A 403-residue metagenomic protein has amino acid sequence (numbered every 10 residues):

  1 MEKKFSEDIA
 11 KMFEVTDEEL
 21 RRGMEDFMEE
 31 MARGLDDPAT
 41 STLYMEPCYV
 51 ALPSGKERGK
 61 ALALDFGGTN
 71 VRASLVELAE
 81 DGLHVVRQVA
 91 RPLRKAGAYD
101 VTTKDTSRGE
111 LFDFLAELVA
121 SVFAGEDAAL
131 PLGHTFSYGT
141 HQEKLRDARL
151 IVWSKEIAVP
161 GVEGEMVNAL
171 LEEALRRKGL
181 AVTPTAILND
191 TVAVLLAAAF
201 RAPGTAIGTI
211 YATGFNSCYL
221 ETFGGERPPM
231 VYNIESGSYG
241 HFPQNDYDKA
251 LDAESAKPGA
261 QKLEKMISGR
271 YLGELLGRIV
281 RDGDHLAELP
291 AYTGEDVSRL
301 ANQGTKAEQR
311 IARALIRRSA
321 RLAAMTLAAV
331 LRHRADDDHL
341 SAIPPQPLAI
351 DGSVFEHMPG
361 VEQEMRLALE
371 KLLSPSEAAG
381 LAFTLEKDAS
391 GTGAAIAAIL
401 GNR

Functional and structural regions predicted by a protein language model:
M1-Q88, A98-Y99, T106-L130, R176 (+2 more regions): ATP-binding/phosphotransfer module of carbohydrate and carboxylate kinases, centering on a glycine-rich
G59-D65, P131-T135, A186, A206-I210 (+3 more regions): Short glycine-aspartate micro-motif
G68-T69, L78-E80, A98, S137-G139 (+4 more regions): Conserved beta-strand elements of beta-rich interaction domains across eukaryotes, especially beta-propellers
V71, D81-L83, H141-D147, L195 (+2 more regions): Eukaryotic short linear interaction motifs
L83-V86, S154-G164, A193-E274: Glycine-rich phosphate-binding loop of actin/hexokinase-like ATP-binding domains
R91-A116, T140-A199, A206-I207, R227-S238 (+1 more regions): Glycine-rich phosphate-binding loop and adjoining helix at the ATP-binding site of ATP-dependent phosphoryl-transfer
E126-E172, K178-L180, P203, T213 (+2 more regions): Gly/Ser/Thr-rich active-site cleft segment
F136-Q142, T191-V194, G352-E356, D388-S390: Short, internal active-site loops enriched in acidic
